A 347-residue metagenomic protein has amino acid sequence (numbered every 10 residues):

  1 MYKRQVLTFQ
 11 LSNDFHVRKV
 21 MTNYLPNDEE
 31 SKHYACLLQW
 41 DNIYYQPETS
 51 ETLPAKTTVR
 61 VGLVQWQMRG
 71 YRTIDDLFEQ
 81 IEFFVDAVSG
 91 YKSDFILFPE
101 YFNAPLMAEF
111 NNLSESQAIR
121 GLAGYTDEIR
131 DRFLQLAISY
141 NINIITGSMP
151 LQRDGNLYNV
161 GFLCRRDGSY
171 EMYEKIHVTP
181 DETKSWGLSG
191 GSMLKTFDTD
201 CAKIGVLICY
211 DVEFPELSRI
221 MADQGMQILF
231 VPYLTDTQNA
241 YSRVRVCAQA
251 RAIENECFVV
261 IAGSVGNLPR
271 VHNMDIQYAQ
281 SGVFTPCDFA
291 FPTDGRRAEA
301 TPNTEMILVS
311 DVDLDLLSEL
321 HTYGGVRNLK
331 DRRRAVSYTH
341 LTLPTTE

Functional and structural regions predicted by a protein language model:
M1-Q5, T339-T345: Conserved small/polar residues in nucleotide/adenosyl-binding loops
K3-T57: Terminal substrate-recognition subdomain of acyl/acetyltransferases
K32-L37, Y158, L194, I276-A279 (+1 more regions): Short hydrophobic/aromatic beta-strand or adjacent loop that forms the aromatic wall/cage of a ligand/substrate-binding
P54-M68: Short beta-strand segments enriched in small/hydrophobic residues
I74, F78, E82-R166, E171 (+1 more regions): Cys-nucleophile CN-hydrolase/nitrilase-fold catalytic domain and related Cys-dependent amidase chemistry that acts on
A123-I145, E213-E305: CN hydrolase (nitrilase-like) catalytic-core segments centered on the catalytic cysteine and neighboring Lys/Glu
Q135, L151-I228, T237-A250: Active-site catalytic loop in hydrolytic enzyme cores
L207-I220, E319-L341: Cysteine/selenocysteine-centered motifs that mediate thiol-based redox chemistry or coordinate metal-sulfur cofactors
